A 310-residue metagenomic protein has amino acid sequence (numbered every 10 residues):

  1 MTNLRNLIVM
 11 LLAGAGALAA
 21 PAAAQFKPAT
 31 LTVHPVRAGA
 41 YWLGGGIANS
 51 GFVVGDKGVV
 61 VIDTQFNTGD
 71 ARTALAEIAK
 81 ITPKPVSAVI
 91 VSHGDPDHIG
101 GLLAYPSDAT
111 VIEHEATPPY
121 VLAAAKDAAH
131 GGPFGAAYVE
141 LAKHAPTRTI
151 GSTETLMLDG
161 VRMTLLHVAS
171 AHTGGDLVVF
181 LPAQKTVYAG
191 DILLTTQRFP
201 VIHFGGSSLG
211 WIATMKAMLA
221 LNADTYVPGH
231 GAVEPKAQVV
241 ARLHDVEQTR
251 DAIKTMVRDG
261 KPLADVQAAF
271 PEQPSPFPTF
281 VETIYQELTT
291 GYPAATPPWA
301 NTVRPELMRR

Functional and structural regions predicted by a protein language model:
M1-N6: Positively charged n-region of N-terminal signal peptides that target proteins for export
I8-A19: Bacterial N-terminal signal peptides
L11, A22-A24, A220-N222, V233-R310: Accessory terminal helices/loops
A22-G44, T302-M308: Short N-terminal segments immediately surrounding and downstream of signal-peptide cleavage
L31-E77, L177-L181, K185-D191: Conserved beta-strand hairpin/beta-sheet module of binuclear metal-dependent hydrolase folds, prominently
G39, V53, D63, I78 (+10 more regions): Divalent metal-coordination and catalytic microenvironments
G58-V60, F66-T68, T155, R162 (+1 more regions): Metallo-beta-lactamase
A76-T155: Active-site HxH/HxHxD metal-binding segment of metal-dependent hydrolases
